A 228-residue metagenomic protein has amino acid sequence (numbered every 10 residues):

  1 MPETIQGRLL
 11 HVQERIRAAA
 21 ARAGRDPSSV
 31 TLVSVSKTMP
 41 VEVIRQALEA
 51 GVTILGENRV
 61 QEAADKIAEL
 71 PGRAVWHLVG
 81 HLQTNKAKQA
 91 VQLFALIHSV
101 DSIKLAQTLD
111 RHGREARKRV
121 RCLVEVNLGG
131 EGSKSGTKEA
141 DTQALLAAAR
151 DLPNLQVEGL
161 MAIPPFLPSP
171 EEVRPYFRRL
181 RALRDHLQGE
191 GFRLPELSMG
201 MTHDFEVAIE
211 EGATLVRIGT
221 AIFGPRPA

Functional and structural regions predicted by a protein language model:
M1-H203, I209-E211, P225: Conserved alpha/beta-domain cores
A213-A228: Gly/Pro- and small hydrophobic-enriched strand-loop and loop-to-helix capping segments that sit at the rims
